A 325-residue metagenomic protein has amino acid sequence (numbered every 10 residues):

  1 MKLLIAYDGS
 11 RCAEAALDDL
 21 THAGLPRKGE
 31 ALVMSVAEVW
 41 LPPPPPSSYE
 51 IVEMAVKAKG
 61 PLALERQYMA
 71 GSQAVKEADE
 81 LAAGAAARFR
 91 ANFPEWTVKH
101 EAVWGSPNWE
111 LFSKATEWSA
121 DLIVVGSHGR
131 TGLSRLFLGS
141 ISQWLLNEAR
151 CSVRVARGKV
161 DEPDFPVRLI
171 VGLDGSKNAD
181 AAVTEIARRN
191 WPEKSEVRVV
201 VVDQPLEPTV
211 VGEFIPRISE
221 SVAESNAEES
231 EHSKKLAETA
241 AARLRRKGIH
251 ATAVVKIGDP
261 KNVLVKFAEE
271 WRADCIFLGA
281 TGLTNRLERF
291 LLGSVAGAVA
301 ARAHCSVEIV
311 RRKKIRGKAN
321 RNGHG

Functional and structural regions predicted by a protein language model:
M1, D121, R150, V167 (+1 more regions): Conserved acidic residues
M1-R66, N92, V167-A223, K247-T252 (+3 more regions): Small/aliphatic-rich secondary-structure junction motif
C12, H22, L41, R66-I123 (+2 more regions): Structural beta-alpha unit
L32-M34, K99-V103, R154, R198-V200 (+2 more regions): General small-molecule cofactor/ligand-binding pocket signal
S113, L122-W144, D164-P166, C275-A301 (+1 more regions): Glycine-rich, Arg-bearing micro-motifs that act as flexible, cationic patches
G126, V153-K159, V307-R311: Short beta-strand elements of ligand-binding domains
S142-V160: Short, structured interface segments
